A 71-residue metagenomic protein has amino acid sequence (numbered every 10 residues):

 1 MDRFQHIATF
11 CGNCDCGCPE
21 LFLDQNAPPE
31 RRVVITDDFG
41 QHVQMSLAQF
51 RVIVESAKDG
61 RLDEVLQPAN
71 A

Functional and structural regions predicted by a protein language model:
M1-I7: Short Pro/Gly-enriched beta-strand edge/turn motifs at strand-loop
A8-D59, V65-Q67: A short, structured beta-strand/loop element
